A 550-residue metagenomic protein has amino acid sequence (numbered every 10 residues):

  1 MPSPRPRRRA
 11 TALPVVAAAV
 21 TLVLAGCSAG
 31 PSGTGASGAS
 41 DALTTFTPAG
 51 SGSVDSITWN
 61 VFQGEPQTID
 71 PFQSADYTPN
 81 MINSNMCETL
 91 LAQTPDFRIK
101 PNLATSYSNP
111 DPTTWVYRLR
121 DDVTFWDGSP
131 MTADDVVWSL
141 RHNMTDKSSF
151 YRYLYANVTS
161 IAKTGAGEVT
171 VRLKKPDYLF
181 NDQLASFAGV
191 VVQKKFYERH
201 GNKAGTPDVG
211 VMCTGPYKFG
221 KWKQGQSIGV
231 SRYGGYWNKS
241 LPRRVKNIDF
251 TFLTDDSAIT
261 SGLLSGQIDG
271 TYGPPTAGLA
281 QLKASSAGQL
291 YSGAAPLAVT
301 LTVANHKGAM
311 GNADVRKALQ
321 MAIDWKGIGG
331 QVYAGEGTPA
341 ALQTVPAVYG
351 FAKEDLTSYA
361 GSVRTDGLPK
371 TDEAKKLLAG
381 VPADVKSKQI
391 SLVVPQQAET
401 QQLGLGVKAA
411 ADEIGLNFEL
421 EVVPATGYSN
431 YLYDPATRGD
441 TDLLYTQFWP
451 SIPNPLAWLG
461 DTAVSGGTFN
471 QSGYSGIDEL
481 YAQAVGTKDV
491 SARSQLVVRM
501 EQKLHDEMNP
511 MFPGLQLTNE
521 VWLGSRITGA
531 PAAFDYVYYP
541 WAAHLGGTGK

Functional and structural regions predicted by a protein language model:
G50, E419-V422, T426-G427, A457-S525 (+1 more regions): Extracytoplasmic/peripheral linker and loop segments enriched in polar/acidic and small residues with frequent Thr/Pro
T58-P110, R141, M212: N-terminal lobe/hinge region of extracytoplasmic solute-binding protein
S108, V116, Y153-E198, K221: Surface-exposed binding/hinge segments that line and control ligand-binding clefts or catalytic entry sites
S186-S240, N247: Gly/Pro-rich hinge or "lid" segments in bacterial periplasmic/extracellular proteins
G235-Q281: Ligand-site clamp/hinge motif
M310-F351, Q402-L403, K503-P513: Periplasmic-binding protein-like
T338-G380, Q397-Q401: Structural transition elements
V521-K550: Long beta-strand-rich cores associated with HINT superfamily self-processing modules
